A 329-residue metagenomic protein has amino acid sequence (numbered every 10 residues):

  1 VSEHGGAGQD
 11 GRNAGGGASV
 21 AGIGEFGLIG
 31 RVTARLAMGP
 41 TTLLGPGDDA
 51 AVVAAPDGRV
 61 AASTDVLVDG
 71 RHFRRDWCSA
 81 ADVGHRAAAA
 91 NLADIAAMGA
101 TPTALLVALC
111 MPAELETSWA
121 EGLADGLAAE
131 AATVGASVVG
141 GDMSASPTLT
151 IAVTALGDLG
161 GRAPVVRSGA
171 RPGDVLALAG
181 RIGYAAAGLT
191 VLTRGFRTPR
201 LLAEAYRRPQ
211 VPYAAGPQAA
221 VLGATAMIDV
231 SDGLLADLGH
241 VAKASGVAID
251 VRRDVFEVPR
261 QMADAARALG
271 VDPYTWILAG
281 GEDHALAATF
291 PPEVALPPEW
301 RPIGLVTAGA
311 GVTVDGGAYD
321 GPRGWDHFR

Functional and structural regions predicted by a protein language model:
S2-A37, C78, P112-S137, S144-I151 (+4 more regions): Glycine-/charge-enriched secondary-structure boundary and capping motifs
S2-A97: N-terminal glycine-rich phosphate/pyrophosphate-binding loops that anchor nucleotide-derived ligands and cofactors
V52, N91, G99, V138 (+4 more regions): Residue-level signal for inorganic ion chemistry
A55-V60, L67, T101-T190: Glycine-rich anion-binding loops of enzyme active sites
A80-A104, D125-T133, P217, L235-V241: Small-aliphatic-rich amphipathic alpha-helix that forms the alpha element of a beta-alpha
T154-V165, P172, R200-P217, L269: Active-site glycine-rich loop that binds ribose-phosphate moieties when present
R171-G180, R208-L234: Internal active-site segments that recognize and position negatively charged phosphoryl groups and nucleotide moieties
A186-L202: Short, compositionally biased
